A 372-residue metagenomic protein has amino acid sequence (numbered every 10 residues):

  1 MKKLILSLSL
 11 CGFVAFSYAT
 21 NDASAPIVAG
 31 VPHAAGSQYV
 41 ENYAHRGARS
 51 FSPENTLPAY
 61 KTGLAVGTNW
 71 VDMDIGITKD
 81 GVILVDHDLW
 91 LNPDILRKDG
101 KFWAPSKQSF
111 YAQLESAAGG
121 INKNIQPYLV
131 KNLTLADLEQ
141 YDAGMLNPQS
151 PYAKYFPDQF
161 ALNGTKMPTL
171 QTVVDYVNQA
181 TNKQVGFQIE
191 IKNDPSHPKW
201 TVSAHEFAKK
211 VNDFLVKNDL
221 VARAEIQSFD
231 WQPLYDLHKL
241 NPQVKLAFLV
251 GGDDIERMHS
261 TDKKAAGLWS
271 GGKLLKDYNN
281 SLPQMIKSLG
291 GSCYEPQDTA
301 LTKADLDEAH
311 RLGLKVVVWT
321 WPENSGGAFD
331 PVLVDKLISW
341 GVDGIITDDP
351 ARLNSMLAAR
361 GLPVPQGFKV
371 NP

Functional and structural regions predicted by a protein language model:
M1-A19: Gram-negative bacterial Sec-dependent N-terminal signal peptides
Y18-P372: Phosphate-group recognition and catalysis centered on beta-loop-alpha active-site segments
